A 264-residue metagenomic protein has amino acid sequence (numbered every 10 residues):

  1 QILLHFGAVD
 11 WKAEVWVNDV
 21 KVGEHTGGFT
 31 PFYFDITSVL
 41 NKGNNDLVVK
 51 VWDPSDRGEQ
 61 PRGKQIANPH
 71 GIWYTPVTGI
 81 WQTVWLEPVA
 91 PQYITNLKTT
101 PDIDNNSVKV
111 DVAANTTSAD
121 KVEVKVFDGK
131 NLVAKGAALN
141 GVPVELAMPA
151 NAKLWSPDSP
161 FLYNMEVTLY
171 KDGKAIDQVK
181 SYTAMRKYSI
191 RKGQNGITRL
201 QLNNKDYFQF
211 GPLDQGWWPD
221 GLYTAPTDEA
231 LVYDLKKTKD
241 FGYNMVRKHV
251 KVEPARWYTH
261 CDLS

Functional and structural regions predicted by a protein language model:
Q1-Y93, T117-S118, R247, V252-A255 (+1 more regions): Accessory beta-strand-rich segments of carbohydrate-active enzymes
V17, N106-A138, V144-A147: Beta-strand-rich binding/interaction modules
V22-G23, V133, Y207: Short hydrophobic beta-strand segments in globular cytosolic domains
G28, H70-W73, L213-E229, F241-H249: The substrate-binding groove and active-site-proximal loops of carbohydrate-active enzymes, especially glycoside
L40-N44, G58-E59, M148-L162: Short glycine/proline/serine/threonine-rich loop/turn segments at secondary-structure transition edges
V48-K50, N164-T168: Extracellular recognition modules
P88-S118, Q194-R199: Surface beta-strand/loop "capping" patches
K98, E166-T238, T259: N-terminal carbohydrate-binding accessory modules
